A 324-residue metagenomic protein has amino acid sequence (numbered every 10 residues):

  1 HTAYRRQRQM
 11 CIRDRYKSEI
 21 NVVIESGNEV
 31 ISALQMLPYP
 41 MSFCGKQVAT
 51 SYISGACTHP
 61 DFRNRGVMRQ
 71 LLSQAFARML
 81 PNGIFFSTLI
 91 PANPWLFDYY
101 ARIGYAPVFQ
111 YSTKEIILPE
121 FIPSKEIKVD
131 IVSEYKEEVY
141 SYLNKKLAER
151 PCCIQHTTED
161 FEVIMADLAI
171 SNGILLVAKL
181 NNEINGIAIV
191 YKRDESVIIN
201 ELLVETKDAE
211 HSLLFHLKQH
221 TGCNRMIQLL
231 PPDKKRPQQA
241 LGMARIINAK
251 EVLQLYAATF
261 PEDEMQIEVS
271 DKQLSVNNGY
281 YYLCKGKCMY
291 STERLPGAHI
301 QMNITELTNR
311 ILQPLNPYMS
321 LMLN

Functional and structural regions predicted by a protein language model:
H1-R8, I12: Single conserved hydrophobic/aromatic residue that forms the stacking wall/gate of nucleotide- or nucleobase-binding
D14-S32, Y52, M165-L176, F260-M265: A short helix-loop-beta-strand connector motif used in the catalytic cores of GNAT acetyltransferases and, in some
V23, E29-Y39, T50-C57, E183-K192 (+1 more regions): Conserved beta-strand in the GNAT
G55-T58, N64-A77, T206-Q219: Conserved acetyl-CoA-binding loop-helix of GNAT-fold acetyltransferases
L72, M79-A92, T221-P232: Conserved GNAT acetyl-CoA-binding A-motif
A75-R78, I84-I90, W95-Y99, I103-L118: A generic, well-ordered mixed alpha/beta core segment in the N-terminal half of proteins
I103-P123, N200-H211, F215-L323: Active-site/acyl-donor-binding loops of N-acyltransferases
P107-L203, K207-H211, F215-H216, P231-K234 (+2 more regions): Amide-forming acyltransferase catalytic core, primarily the GNAT-like/NAT-type and related acyltransferase folds
